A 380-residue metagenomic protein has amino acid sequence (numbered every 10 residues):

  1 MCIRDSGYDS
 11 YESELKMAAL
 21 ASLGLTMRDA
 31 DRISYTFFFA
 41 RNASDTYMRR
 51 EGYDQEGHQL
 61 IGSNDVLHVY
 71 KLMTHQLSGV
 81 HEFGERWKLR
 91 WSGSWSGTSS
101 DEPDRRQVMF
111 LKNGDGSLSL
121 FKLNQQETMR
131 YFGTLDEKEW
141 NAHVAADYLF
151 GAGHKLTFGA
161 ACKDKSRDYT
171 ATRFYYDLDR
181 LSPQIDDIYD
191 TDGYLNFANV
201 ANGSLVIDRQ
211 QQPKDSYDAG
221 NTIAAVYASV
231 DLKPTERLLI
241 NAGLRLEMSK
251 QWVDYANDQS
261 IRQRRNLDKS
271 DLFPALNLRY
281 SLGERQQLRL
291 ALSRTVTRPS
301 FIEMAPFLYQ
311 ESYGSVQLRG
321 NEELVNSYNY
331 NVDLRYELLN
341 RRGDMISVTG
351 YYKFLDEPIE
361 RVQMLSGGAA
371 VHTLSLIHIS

Functional and structural regions predicted by a protein language model:
M1-S6, I377-I379: Conserved small/polar residues in nucleotide/adenosyl-binding loops
I3-Y47, M73-H75, P274-L276: Transmembrane beta-barrel wall of Gram-negative outer-membrane proteins
G7-Y11, E127-M129, G133, K138-W140 (+1 more regions): Signature of Gram-negative outer-membrane beta-barrel scaffolds
L15-A21, K71-L77, G93, K138-V144 (+7 more regions): Hydrophobic, lipid-facing positions within transmembrane beta-strands of outer-membrane proteins
A30-I33, R86-L89, G153-L156, R237-I240 (+2 more regions): Repeated loop/turn-to-beta-strand initiation elements of outer-membrane beta-barrel proteins
Y35-R41, W91-G97, F158-D164, V226 (+4 more regions): Transmembrane beta-barrel strands of outer-membrane/channel proteins
A43-D45, R49-E51, S99-D101, S166-D168 (+5 more regions): Surface-exposed extracellular loop regions of Gram-negative outer-membrane beta-barrel proteins, predominantly
G57-S78, E82, Q211-A224, V296-S347 (+3 more regions): Outer-membrane beta-barrel signature, preferentially recognizing the C-terminal barrel domain of Gram-negative
